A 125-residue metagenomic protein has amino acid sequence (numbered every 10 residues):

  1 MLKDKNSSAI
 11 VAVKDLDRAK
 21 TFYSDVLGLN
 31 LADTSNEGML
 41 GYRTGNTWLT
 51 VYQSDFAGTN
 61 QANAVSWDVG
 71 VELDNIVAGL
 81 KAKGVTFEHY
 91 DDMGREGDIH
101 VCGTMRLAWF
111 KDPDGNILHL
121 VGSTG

Functional and structural regions predicted by a protein language model:
M1-K20, W48, A62-V65, G122-G125: N-terminal beta-strand motif that seeds the catalytic metal site of vicinal oxygen chelate
L2, A78-G125: Vicinal oxygen chelate
N6-K14, L40-R43, F56-V85, M105-K111: Vicinal oxygen chelate
D17-N30: Amphipathic alpha-helical segments
R18, S35-L40: Short glycine/proline-centered loop/turn elements that form peptide/ligand docking sites
G28-T34, F87-H89: Short secondary-structure junctions
L40-G41, L49, G94: A generic "structured core" feature
T47-W48, N116: Short acidic/polar mixed-charge low-complexity motifs
